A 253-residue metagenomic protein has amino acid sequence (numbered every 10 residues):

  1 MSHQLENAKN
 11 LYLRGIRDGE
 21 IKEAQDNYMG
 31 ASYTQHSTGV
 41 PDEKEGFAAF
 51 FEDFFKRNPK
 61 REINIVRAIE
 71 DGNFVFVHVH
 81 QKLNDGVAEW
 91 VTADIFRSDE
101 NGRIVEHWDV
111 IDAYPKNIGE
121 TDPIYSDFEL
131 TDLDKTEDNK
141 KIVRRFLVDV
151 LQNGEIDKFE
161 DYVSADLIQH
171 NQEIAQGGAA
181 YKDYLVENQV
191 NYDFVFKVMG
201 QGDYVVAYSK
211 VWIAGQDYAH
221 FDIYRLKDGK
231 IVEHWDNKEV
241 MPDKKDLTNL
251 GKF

Functional and structural regions predicted by a protein language model:
M1-F253: C-terminal and inter-domain tail/linker signature
